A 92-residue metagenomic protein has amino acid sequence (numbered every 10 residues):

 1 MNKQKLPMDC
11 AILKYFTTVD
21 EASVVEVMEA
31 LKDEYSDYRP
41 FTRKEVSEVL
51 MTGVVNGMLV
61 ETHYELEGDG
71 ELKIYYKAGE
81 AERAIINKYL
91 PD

Functional and structural regions predicted by a protein language model:
M1-E21: Short alpha-helical segments that sit at the start of domains
N2, K32-S47: Short, positively charged loop/turn segments that connect secondary-structure elements
A11, E26, E45-E48: Amphipathic alpha-helical interaction segments
K14, T18, D33-D37, E65: General structural signal for alpha-helix termini and helix-helix connectors
Y15, R43-V46, V60-D92: Phospho-regulated, low-complexity intrinsically disordered regions of nuclear gene-regulatory and chromatin-associated
A22-D33: Short acidic, hydrophobic short linear motifs in intrinsically disordered regions
E48-M58: Basic amphipathic alpha-helical segments that dock to polyanions
